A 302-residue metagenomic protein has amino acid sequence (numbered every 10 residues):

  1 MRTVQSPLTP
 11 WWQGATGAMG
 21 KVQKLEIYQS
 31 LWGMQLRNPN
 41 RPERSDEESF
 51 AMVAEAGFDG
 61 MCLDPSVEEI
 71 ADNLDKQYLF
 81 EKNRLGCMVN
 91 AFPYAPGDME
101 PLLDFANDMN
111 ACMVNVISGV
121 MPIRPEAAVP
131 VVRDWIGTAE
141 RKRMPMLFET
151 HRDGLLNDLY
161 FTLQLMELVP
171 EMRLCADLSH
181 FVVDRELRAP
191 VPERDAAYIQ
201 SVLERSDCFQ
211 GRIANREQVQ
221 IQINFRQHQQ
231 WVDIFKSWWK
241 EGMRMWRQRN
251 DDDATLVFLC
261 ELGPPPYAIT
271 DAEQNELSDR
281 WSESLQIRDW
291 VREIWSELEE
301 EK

Functional and structural regions predicted by a protein language model:
M1-N107, A111, D289-K302: N-terminal pre-domain/capping segments
Q23-M34, M61-L63, L85-A91, V114-V116 (+4 more regions): Hydrophobic faces of well-ordered beta-strands that scaffold small-molecule active sites in alpha/beta enzyme cores
S30-R37, D64-E68, N90-Y94, G119-M121 (+4 more regions): Active-site beta-loop-alpha junctions enriched in small/polar residues
E43-S45, E100, A127-D134, L159-Y160 (+3 more regions): Charged helix-capping and loop-helix junction motifs
N83-L174, V183: Active-site acidic/histidine proton-transfer and metal-coordination neighborhood in alpha/beta enzyme cores
R141-R226: Acidic/histidine-rich catalytic cores of soluble enzymes
R194-A197, W231-T255: A short, acidic, amphipathic alpha-helical segment used as a generic capping/interface helix at domain edges
I269-E300: Short, low-complexity, polybasic intrinsically disordered segments
